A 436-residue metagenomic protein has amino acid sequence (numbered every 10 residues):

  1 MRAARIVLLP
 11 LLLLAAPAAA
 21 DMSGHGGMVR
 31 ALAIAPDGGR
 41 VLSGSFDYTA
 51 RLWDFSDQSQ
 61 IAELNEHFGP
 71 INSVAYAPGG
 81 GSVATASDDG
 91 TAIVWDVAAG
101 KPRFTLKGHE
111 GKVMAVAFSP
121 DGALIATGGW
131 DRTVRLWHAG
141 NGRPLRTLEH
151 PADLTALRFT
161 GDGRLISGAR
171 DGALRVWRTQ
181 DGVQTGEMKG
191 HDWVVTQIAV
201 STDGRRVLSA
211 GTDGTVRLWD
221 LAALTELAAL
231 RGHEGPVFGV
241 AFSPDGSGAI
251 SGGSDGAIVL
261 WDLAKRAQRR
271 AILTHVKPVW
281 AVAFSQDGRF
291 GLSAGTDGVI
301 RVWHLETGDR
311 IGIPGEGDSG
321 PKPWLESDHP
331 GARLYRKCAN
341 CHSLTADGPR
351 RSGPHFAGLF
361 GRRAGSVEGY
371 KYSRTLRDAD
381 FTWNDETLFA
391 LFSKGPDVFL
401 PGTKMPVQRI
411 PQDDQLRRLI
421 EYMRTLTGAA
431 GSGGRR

Functional and structural regions predicted by a protein language model:
P36-D37, P78-G79, P120-D121, T160-D162 (+3 more regions): Residue-level detector of Asp-centered blade-edge/turn motifs that repeat once per structural unit in beta-propeller
V41, V83, I125, L165-I166 (+3 more regions): Hydrophobic beta-strand positions that form the internal "hydrophobic ladder" of WD40/Gbeta-like beta-propeller blades
G44-D47, A86-D89, G128-D131, G168-D171 (+3 more regions): Conserved strand-to-loop turn within each blade of WD40 beta-propeller repeats
A50-W53, A92-W95, V134-W137, L157 (+4 more regions): WD40-repeat beta-propellers
G308-L334: Electrostatic cytochrome c docking/interface patches
W324-D347, F356: Sequence/structural segment immediately N-terminal to covalent heme-attachment motifs in c-type and related
N384-G434: C-terminal capping alpha-helices of c-type cytochrome domains
